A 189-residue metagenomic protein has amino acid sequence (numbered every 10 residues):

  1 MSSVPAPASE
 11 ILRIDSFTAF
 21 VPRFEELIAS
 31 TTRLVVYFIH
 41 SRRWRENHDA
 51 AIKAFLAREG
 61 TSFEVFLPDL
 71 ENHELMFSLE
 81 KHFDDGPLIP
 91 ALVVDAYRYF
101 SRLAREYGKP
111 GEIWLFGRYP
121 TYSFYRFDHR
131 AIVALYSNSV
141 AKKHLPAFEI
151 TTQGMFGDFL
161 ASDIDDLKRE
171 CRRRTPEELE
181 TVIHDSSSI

Functional and structural regions predicted by a protein language model:
S2-F77, A161-R169, R173: PLD-like (HKD) phosphodiesterase/transphosphatidyltransferase domain
S9-F17, V94, I113-G117, T151-T152: Short acidic-hydrophobic, aromatic-tinged amphipathic segments that line or gate anion-handling sites
F38, L67, L115-G117, L135-S137: Short, structured patches in soluble enzyme cores that scaffold and shape functional sites
R43-R45, N72-M76, Y122-S123, V133-A134 (+1 more regions): Short catalytic/ligand-binding loop motif for oxyanion handling, primarily in non-cytosolic enzymes, centered on
L75-Y122: HKD-type phospholipase D/PLD-like phosphodiesterase module
E112, V133-I189: Signature of lipid phosphatidyltransferase scaffolds
